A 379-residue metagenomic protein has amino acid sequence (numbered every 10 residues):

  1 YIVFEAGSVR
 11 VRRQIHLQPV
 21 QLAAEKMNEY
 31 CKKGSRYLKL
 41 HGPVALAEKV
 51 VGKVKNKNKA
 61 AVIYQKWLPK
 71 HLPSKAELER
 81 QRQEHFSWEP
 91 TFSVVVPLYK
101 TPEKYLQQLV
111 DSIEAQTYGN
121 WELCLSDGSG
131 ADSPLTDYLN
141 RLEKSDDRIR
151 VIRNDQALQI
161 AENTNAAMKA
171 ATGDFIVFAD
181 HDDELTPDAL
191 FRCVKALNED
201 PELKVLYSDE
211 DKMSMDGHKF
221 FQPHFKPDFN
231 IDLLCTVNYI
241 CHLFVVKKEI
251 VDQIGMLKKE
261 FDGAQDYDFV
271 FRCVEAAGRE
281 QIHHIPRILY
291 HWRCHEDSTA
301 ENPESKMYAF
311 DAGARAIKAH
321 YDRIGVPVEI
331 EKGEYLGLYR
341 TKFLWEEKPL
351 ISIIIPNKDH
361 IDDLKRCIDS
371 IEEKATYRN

Functional and structural regions predicted by a protein language model:
L40, L46-E114, K318, D322-E373: N-proximal low-complexity "stem/linker" segments adjacent to membrane-targeting elements
E114-Q156, E372-N379: Acidic donor-binding segment of Leloir-type glycosyltransferases
N154-A171, R192: Glycine-rich, basic loop-to-helix element that forms the pyrophosphate-binding segment of sugar-nucleotide handling
A161, K169, M213, K219-E249 (+1 more regions): A recurrent flexible, glycine/aromatic-enriched loop bordering the glycosyltransferase active site that acts as
I176: Short aromatic/hydrophobic "clamp" motif used to bind/position activated sugar donors
E184, D188-F220, C294-H295: Conserved donor NDP-sugar-binding/catalytic core segment of glycosyltransferases
I250-Q253, E260-I288, I317: A short, conserved alpha-helix in the catalytic core of glycosyltransferases
E301-V328: Catalytic core of nucleotide-sugar-dependent glycosyltransferases
